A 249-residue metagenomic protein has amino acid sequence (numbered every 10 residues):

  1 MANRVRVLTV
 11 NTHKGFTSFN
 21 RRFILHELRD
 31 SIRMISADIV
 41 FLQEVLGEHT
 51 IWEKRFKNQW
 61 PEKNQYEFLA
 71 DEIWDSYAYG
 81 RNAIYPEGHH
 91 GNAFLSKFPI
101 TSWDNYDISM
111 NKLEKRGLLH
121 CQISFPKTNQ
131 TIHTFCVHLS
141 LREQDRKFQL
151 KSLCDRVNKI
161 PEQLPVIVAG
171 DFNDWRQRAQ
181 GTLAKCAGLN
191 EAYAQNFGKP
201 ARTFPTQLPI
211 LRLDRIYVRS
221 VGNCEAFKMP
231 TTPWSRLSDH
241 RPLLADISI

Functional and structural regions predicted by a protein language model:
M1-E72, I84-H89, K151, I249: N-terminal, active-site-proximal structural segment of metallo-dependent hydrolase catalytic domains
M1-V7, H90-N92, S96-T101, E114-C136 (+1 more regions): Beta-strand-turn-beta hairpins that frame and shape the catalytic cleft of phosphate-ester-processing enzymes
V5, D38-I39, I132, P165-I167 (+2 more regions): Short, Asp-centered acidic motifs that coordinate Mg2+ and/or phosphate in catalytic or ligand-binding sites
N11-T12, V45, L139, G170-F172 (+1 more regions): Active-site metal-binding loops of divalent metal-dependent hydrolases
R21, K57-E62, E67, D75-F94 (+2 more regions): Active site of divalent-metal-dependent phosphoester/diester hydrolases
F23, E27-S31, F68, H120 (+4 more regions): Alpha-helical elements of Rossmann-like donor-binding domains used by nucleotide-donor carbohydrate transfer enzymes
P86-E87, N111-K115, E143-D145, S235-L237: Solvent-exposed loop/turn segments connecting transmembrane beta-strands in outer-membrane beta-barrel proteins
H120-P126, T131-F135, D145-A169, R178-G181: His/acidic metal-ligating clusters that form di-metal
